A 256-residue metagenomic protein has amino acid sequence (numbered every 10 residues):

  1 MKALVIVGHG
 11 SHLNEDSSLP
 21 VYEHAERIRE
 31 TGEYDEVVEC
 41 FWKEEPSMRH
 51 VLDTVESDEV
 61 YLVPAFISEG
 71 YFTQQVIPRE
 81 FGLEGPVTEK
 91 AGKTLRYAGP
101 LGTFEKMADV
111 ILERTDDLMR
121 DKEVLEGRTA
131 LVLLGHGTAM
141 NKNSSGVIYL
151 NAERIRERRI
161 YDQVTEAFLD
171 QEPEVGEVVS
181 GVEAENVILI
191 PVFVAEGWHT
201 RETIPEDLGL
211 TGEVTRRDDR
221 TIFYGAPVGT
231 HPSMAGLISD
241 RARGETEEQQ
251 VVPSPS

Functional and structural regions predicted by a protein language model:
M1-S256: Active-site-proximal alpha-helix that buttresses catalytic centers in soluble enzyme cores
